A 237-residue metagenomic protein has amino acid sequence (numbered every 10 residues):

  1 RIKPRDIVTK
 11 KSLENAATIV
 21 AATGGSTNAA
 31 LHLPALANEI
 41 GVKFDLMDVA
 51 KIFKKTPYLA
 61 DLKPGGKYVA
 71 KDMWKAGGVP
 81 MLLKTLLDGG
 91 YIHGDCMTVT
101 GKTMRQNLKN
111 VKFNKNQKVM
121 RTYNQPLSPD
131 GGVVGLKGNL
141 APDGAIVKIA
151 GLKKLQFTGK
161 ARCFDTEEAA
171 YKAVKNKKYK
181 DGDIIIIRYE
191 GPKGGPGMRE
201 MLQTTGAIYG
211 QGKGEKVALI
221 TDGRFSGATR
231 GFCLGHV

Functional and structural regions predicted by a protein language model:
R1-G231, H236-V237: Catalytic or ion-coupling anion/metal-binding cores of large enzyme and transporter domains
